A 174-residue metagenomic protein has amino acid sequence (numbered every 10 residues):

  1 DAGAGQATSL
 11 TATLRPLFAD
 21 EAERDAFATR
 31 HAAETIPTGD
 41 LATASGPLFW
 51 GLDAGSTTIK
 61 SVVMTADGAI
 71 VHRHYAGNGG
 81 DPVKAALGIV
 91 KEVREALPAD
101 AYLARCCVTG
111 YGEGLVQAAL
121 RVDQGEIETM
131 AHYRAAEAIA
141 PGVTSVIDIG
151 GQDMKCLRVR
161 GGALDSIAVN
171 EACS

Functional and structural regions predicted by a protein language model:
D1, R73-N78, Q124-S174: Glycine-rich phosphate-binding loop of actin/hexokinase-like ATP-binding domains
D1-A2, A85-G88, E92, L115 (+1 more regions): Alpha-helical scaffold segments in soluble metabolic enzymes
D1-G51, G55: Flexible inter-domain linker/hinge segments
G39-D67, V71, V143-R160: Gly/Thr-rich phosphate-binding beta-strand-loop-beta motif of the actin/hexokinase/Hsp70
L52-K84, G88-E92, I167-S174: Short glycine-rich, Thr/Ser-proximal phosphate-binding strand/loop in the N-terminal lobe of ATP-dependent enzymes
V63-M64, G110-E113: Flexible hinge/switch segments at interdomain interfaces of large molecular machines
V90-A104: Phosphate/pyrophosphate-binding loops at sites that engage ATP/ADP/AMP, CoA/4′-phosphopantetheine, polyphosphate
A118-V122: Glycine-rich loop at the start of a catalytic domain that most often binds anionic cofactors/ligands
